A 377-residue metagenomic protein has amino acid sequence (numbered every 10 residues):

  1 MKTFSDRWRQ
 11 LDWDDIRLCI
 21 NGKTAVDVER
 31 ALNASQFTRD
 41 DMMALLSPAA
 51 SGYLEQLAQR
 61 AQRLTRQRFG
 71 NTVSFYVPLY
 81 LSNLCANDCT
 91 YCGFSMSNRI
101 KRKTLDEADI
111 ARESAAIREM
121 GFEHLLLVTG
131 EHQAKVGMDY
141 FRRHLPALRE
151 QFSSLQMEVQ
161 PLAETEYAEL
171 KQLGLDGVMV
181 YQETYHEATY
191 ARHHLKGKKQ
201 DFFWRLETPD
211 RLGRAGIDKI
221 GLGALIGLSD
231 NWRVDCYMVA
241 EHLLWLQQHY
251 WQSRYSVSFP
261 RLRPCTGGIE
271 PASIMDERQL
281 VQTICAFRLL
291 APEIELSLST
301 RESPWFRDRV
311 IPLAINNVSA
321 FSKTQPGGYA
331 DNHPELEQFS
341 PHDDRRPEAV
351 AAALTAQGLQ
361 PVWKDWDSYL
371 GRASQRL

Functional and structural regions predicted by a protein language model:
M1-A50, Q248-L377: Auxiliary Fe-S-binding modules of radical SAM enzymes
A34, A61, C89, V180 (+4 more regions): Conserved, mostly hydrophobic/aromatic
Y53-S74: Short, charged low-complexity linear segments at domain edges
F69-D109: Canonical Radical SAM [4Fe-4S] cluster-binding loop centered on the CxxxCxxC motif and its immediate flanking residues
V77, S114, F141-L145, Y167 (+5 more regions): Generic structural signal for well-ordered alpha-helices, preferentially at hydrophobic/aromatic core positions
M96-R112, I117-L212, D218-G221, I226 (+1 more regions): Core AdoMet radical
L105, V136, Y140, K196-W204 (+4 more regions): Alpha-helix N-cap and loop-to-helix initiation/capping positions
E164-Q172, S229-L244, S303-L313: Catalytic cores of alpha/beta
